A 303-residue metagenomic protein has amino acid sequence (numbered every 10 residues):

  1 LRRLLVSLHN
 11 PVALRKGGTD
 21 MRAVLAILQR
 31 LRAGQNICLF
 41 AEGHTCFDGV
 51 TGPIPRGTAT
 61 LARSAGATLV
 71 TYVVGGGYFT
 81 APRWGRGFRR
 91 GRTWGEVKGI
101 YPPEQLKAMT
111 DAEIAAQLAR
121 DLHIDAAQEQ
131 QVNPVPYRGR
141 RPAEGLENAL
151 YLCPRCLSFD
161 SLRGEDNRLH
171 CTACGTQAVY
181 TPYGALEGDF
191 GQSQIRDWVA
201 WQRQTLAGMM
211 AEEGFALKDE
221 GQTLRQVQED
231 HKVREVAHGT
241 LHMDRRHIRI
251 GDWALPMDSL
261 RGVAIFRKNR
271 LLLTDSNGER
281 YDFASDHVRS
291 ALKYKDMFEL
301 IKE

Functional and structural regions predicted by a protein language model:
L1-A116, V132-N133, R140, R155-C156 (+3 more regions): Soluble catalytic domains of membrane acyltransferases
L5, T110-A126, R289-E303: Short amphipathic C-terminal alpha-helix that caps PH/PH-like domains
L14, L241-R270: Phosphoinositide-dependent membrane-docking surfaces
W94, H170, R249, R270-L272: General beta-strand recognition
A119-L122, A126-P142, L146-Y151: ATP/pyrophosphate-binding catalytic subdomain of soluble kinases
R138-G191: Cys/His-rich short segments
Q177-L255: Long, charge-rich boundary regions
S259-E303: Acidic, Ser/Thr- and proline-rich intrinsically disordered linker/docking segments of eukaryotic scaffolds
